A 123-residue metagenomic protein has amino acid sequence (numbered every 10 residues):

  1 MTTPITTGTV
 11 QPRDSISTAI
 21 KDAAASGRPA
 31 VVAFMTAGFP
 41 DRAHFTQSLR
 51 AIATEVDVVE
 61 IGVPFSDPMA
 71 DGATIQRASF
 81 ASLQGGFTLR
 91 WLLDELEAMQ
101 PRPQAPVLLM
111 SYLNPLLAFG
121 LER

Functional and structural regions predicted by a protein language model:
M1-V32, E95-P101: N-terminal amphipathic alpha-helix/helix-capping segment at the start of soluble metabolic enzymes
Q11-S15, F87-W91, A118-L121: Short secondary-structure boundary/capping elements
V31-F45, P106-E122: Active-site mouth loops of central-metabolism enzymes
F39-R42, A53, D57-T88: Glycine-rich, proline-tolerant flexible connector loops at the mouths of alpha/beta enzymes
F45, T88-L92, L96: Aromatic/hydrophobic pocket-lining residues that form the small-molecule binding cavity in soluble enzyme cores
A51-I52, M99: Generic structural signal for hydrophobic
G72, L93-L108, L116-R123: N-terminal active-site wall of soluble small-molecule enzyme domains
